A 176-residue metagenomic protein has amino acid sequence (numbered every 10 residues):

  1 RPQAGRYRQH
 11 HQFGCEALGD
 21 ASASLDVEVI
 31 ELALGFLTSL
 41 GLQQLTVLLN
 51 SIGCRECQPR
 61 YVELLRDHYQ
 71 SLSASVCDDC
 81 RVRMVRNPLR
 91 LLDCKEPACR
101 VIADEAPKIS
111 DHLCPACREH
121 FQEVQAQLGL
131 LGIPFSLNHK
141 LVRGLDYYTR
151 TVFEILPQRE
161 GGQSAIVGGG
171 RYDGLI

Functional and structural regions predicted by a protein language model:
R1-I176: TRNA-recognition modules of translation machinery and tRNA-sensing kinases, especially anticodon-binding
